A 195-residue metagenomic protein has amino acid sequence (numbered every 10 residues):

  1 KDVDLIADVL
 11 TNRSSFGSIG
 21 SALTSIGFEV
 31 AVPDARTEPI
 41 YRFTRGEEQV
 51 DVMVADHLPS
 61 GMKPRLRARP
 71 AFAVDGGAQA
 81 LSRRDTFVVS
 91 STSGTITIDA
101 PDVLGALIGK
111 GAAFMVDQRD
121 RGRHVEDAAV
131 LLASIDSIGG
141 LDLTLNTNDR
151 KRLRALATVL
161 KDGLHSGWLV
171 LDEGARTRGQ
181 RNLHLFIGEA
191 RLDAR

Functional and structural regions predicted by a protein language model:
K1-R195: Compositionally biased terminal segments of proteins
